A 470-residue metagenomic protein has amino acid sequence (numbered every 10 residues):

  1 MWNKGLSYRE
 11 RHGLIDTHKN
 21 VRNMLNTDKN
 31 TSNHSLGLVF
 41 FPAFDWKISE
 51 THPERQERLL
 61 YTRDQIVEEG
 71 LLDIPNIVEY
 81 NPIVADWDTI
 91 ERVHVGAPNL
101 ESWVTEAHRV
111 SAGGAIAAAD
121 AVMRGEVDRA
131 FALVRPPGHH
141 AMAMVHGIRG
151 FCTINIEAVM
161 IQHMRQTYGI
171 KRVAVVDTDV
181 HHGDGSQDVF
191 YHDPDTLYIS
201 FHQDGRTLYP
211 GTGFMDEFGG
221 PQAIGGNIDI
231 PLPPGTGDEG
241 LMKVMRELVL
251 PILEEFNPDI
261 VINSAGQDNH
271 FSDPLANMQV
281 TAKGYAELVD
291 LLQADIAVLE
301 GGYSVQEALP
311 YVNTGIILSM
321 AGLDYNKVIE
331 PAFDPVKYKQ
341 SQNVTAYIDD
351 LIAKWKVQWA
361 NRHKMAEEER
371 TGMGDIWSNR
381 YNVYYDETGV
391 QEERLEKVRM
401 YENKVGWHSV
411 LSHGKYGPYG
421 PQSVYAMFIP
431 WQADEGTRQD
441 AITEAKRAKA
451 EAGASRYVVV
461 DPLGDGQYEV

Functional and structural regions predicted by a protein language model:
R9-R11, R22: Basic polycationic patches enriched in arginine
H18-V470: HDAC/HDAC-like amidohydrolase catalytic core signature
